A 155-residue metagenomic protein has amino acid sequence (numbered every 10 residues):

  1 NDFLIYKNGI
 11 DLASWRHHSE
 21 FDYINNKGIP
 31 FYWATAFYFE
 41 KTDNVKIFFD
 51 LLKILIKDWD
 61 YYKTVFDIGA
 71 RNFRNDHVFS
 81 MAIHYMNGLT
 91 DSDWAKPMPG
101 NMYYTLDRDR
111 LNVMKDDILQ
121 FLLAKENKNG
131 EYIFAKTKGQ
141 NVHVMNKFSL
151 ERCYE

Functional and structural regions predicted by a protein language model:
N1-E155: Glycosyltransferase catalytic domains, chiefly GT-A lineage
